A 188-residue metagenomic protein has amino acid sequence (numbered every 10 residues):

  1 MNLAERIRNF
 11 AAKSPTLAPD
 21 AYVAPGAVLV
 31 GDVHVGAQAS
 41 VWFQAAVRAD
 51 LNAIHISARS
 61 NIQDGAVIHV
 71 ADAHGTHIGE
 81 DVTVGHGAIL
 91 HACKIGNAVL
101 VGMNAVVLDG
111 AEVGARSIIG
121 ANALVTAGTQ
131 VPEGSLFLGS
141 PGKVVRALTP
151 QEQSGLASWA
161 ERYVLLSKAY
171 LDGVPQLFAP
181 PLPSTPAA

Functional and structural regions predicted by a protein language model:
M1-L17, D50-A58, D64-A66, V70 (+2 more regions): Glycine-rich hexapeptide-repeat left-handed beta-helix
N2-V41: N-terminal segments that cap or nucleate solenoid repeat domains
